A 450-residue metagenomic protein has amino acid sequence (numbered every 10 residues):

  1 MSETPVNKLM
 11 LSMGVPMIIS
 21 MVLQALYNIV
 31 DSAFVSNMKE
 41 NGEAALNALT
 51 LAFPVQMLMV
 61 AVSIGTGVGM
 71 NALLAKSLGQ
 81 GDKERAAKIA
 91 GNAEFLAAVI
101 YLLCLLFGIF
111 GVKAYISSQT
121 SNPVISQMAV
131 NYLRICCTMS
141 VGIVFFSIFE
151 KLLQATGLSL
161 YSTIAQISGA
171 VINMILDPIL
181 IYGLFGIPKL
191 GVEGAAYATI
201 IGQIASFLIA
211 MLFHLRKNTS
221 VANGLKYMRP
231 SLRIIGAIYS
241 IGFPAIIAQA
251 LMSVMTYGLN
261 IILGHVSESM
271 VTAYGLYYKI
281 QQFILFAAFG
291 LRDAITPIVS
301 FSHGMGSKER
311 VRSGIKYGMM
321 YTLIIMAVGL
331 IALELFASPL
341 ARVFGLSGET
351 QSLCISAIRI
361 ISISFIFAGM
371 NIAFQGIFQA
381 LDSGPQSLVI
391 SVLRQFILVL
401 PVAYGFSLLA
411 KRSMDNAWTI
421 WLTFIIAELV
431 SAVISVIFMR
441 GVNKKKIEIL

Functional and structural regions predicted by a protein language model:
M1-G14, L74-V141, K189-F243, V299-S364 (+1 more regions): Short alpha-helical transmembrane segments in multi-pass integral membrane proteins
S2-A33, N37-N41, P54-G69, L73 (+6 more regions): N-terminal transmembrane alpha-helices
S12-D31, I135, G169, G202-S206 (+4 more regions): Transmembrane helical elements of multi-pass membrane transporters/channels
M17, M21, A33, A72 (+16 more regions): Transmembrane alpha-helix boundary and packing residues in multipass membrane permease domains and related
M21-A25, A61, Y101, L105 (+12 more regions): Residue-level hotspots within the lipid-embedded alpha helices of multi-pass solute transporters
V22, L26-N47, I116-P123, I179-L190 (+4 more regions): Helix-terminus/linker motif at the lipid-water interface of multi-pass membrane proteins
L46-L106, I143-S162, A273-I331, L335-A337 (+1 more regions): Small-residue-rich hydrophobic transmembrane alpha-helices
G67, C136-Q154, S162-A170, A195-A210 (+4 more regions): Short runs within selected transmembrane alpha-helices of multi-pass transporters and secretion channels
